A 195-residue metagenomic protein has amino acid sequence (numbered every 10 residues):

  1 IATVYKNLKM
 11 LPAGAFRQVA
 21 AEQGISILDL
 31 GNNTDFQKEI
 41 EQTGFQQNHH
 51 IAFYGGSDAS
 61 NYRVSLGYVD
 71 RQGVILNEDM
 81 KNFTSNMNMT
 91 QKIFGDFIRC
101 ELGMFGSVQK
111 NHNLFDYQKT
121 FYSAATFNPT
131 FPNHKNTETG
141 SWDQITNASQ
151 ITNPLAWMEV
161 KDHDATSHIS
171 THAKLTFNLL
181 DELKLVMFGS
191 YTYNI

Functional and structural regions predicted by a protein language model:
I1, Q23-A52, Y62-E78: Short strand-turn segments of transmembrane beta-barrel domains in outer membranes, especially the first one or two
I1-N32, G73-M80, T84-S170, V186-F188 (+1 more regions): Surface-exposed loop/interface segments of Gram-negative outer-membrane beta-barrel transport/assembly proteins
Q42-S60, G67-V69, P154-I195: Outer-membrane beta-barrel transmembrane strands
